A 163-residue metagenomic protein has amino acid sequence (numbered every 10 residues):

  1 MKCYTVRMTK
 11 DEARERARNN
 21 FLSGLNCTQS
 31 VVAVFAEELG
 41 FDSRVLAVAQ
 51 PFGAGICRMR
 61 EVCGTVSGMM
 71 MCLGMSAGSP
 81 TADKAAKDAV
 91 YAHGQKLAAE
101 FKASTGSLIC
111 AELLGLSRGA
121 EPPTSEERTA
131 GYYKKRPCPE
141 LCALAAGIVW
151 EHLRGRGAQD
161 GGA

Functional and structural regions predicted by a protein language model:
K2-L22: Polybasic, low-complexity association/targeting segments
V6-R7, F35-P51, L116-P123: Acidic-glycine-rich active-site phosphate/pyrophosphate-binding loop
R7-K10, G94-A163: C-terminal binding/interaction regions
E15-L22, F52-R60, A130-K135: A short glycine/serine-rich beta->alpha loop
C27, C63, C110: Short cysteine clusters
L39-V48, M75-K96, G157: Phosphate-handling active-site elements
G68-S76: DPxDG-like acidic metal-binding loop motif
